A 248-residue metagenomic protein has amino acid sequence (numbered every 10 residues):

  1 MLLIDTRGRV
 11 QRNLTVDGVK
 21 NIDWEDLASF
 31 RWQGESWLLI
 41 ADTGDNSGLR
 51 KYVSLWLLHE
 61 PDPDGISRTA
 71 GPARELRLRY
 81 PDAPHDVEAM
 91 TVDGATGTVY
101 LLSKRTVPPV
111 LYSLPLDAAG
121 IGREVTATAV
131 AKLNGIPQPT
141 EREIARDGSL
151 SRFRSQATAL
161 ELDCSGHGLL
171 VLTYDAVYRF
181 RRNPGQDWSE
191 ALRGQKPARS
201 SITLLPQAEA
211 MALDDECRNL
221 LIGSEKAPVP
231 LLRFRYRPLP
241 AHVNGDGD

Functional and structural regions predicted by a protein language model:
M1-D248: Sequence/structural signature of beta-propeller domains
